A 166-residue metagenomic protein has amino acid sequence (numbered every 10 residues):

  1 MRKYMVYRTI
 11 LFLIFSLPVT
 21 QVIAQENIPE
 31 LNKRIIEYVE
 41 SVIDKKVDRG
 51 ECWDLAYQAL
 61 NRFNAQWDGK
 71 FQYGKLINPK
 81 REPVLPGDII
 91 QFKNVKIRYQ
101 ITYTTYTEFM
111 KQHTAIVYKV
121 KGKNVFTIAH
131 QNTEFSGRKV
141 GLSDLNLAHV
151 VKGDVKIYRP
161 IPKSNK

Functional and structural regions predicted by a protein language model:
M1-E26: Bacterial Sec-dependent N-terminal signal peptides
V22-K70, G74-K75, T105-M110: N-terminal capping segments
E26, E30, E108-K166: Aromatic- and glycine-rich peptidoglycan recognition patches
D48-E51, Y99, G137-R138: Short, solvent-exposed loop/turn elements at domain surfaces
Q66-E134: ...with weaker cross-activation on analogous glycine-rich loops/strands in unrelated enzymes
